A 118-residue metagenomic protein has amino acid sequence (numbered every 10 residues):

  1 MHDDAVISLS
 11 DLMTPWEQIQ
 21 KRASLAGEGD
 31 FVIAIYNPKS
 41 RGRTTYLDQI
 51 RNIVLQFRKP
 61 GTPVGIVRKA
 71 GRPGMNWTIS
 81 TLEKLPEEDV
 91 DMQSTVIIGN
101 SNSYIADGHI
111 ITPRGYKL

Functional and structural regions predicted by a protein language model:
M1-V32: Class I SAM-dependent methyltransferase SAM-binding "motif I" and its flanking Rossmann-like core
E28-L118: A contiguous loop/helix-start segment that scaffolds small-molecule binding in enzyme catalytic cores
